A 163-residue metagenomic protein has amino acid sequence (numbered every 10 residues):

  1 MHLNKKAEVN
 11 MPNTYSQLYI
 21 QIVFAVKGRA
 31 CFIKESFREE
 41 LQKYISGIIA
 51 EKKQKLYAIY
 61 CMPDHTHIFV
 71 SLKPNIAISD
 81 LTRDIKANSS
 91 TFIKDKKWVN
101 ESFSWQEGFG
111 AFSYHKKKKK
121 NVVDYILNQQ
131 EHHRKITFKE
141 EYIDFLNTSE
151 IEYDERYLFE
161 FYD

Functional and structural regions predicted by a protein language model:
M1-D163: Basic nucleic-acid-binding interfaces
